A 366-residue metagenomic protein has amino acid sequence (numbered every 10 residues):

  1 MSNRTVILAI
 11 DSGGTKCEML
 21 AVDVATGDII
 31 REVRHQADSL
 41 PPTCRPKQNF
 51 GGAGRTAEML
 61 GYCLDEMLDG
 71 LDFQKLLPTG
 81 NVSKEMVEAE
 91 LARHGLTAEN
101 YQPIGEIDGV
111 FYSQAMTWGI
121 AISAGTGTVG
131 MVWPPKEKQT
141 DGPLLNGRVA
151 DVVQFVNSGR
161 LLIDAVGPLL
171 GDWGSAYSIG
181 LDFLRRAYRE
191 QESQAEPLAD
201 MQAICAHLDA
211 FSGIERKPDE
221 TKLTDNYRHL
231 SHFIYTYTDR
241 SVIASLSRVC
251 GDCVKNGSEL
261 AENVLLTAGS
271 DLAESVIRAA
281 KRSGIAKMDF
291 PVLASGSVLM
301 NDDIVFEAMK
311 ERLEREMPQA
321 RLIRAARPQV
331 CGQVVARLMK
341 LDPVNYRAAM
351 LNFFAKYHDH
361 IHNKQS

Functional and structural regions predicted by a protein language model:
M1-F73, A89-G95, Q114-I120, T140 (+2 more regions): ATP-binding/phosphotransfer module of carbohydrate and carboxylate kinases, centering on a glycine-rich
L77-Q202, F354, H358-Q365: Phosphate-binding/catalytic loop of phosphoryl-transfer enzymes
